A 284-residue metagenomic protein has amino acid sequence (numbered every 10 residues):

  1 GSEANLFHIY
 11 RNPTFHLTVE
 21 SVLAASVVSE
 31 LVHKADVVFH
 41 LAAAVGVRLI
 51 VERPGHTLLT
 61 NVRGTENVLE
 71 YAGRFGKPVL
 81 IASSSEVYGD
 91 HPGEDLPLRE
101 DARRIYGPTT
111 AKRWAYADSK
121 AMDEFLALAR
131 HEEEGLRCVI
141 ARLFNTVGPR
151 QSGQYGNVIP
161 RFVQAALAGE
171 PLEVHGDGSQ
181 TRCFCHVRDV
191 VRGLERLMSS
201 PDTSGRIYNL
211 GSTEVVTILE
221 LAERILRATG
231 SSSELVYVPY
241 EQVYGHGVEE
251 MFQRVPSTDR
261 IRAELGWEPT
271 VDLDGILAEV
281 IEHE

Functional and structural regions predicted by a protein language model:
G1-F144, R188: N-terminal Rossmann-like NAD(P)+-binding domain of SDR-like oxidoreductases, especially those catalyzing
R11-F15, R99-G107, E134-G135, F162-V174 (+2 more regions): A short C-terminal helix-loop "cap" of Rossmann-like NAD(P)-dependent dehydrogenase/epimerase domains
P92, A121, E134-R137, T146-P160 (+7 more regions): Glycine/proline-rich active-site loop of Rossmann-fold NAD(P)-dependent oxidoreductases
M122, L126, R130, F162 (+2 more regions): Hydrophobic alpha-helix immediately C-terminal to the catalytic Tyr-X-X-X-Lys motif of short-chain
Q164, R188-S199, E223, D274-A278: Amphipathic alpha-helical segments that line or abut small-molecule/effector binding pockets and mediate allosteric
D177, I207-Y208, L219-A222, G230-Q253: C-terminal "lid/loop" region of Rossmann-like NAD(P)-dependent oxidoreductases
V187, E220, E241-E268, D272: Conserved C-terminal active-site "lid" loop/helix of NAD(P)H-dependent oxidoreductases that clamps the redox cofactor
R260, D272-E284: Amphipathic terminal alpha-helices
